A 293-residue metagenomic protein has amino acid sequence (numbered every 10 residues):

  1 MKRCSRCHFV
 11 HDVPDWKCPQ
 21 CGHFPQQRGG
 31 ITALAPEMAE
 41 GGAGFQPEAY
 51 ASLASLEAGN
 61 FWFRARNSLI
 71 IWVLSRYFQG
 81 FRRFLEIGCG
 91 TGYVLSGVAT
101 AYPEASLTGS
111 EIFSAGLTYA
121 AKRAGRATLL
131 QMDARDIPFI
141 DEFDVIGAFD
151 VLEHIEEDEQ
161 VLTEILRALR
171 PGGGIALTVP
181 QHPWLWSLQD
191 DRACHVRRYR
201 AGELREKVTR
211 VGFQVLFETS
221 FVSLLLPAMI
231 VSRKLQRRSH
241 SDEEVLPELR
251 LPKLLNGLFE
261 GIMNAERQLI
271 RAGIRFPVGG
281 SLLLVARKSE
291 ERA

Functional and structural regions predicted by a protein language model:
M1-F149, L162, P252-K253, L269 (+2 more regions): Conserved N-terminal segment of class I S-adenosyl-L-methionine
V10-V13, L225-A293: A C-terminal cap/extension of S-adenosyl-L-methionine-dependent methyltransferases that defines the acceptor-substrate
A54, A176-R197, A201-T209: Short, glycine-/aromatic-enriched active-site segment of Class I SAM-dependent methyltransferases
F149-L152, T178: Residues lining the SAM
I155-E159, V179: A structural helix-start
E159-G174: A short glycine-rich, Lys/Arg-flanked "PGG" loop and its adjoining helix->strand segment in the class I
F213-S223: Conserved S-adenosyl-L-methionine
